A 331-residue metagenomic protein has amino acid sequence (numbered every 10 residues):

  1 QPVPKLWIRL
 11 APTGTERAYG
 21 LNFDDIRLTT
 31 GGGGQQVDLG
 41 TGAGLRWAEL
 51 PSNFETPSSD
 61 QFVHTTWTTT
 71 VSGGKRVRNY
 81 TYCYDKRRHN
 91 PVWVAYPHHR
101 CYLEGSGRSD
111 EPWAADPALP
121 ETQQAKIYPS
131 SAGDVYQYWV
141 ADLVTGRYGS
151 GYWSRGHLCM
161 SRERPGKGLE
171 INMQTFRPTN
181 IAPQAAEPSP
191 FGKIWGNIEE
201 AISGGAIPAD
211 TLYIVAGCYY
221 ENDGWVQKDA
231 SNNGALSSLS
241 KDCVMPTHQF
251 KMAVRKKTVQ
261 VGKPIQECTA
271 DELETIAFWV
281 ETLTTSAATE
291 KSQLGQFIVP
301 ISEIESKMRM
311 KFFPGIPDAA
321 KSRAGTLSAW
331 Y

Functional and structural regions predicted by a protein language model:
Q1, E16, G33: Extracellular cell-wall/glycan-interacting regions and their flexible linkers
P2-L10: Noncatalytic modules at the cell exterior or secretory-pathway interfaces, chiefly beta-strand-rich lectin/adhesion
A11-T30: Extracellular carbohydrate recognition
G32-Y331: Domain-level detector for secreted/extracellular nuclease and nuclease-toxin modules, and for the ENPP-like C-terminal
